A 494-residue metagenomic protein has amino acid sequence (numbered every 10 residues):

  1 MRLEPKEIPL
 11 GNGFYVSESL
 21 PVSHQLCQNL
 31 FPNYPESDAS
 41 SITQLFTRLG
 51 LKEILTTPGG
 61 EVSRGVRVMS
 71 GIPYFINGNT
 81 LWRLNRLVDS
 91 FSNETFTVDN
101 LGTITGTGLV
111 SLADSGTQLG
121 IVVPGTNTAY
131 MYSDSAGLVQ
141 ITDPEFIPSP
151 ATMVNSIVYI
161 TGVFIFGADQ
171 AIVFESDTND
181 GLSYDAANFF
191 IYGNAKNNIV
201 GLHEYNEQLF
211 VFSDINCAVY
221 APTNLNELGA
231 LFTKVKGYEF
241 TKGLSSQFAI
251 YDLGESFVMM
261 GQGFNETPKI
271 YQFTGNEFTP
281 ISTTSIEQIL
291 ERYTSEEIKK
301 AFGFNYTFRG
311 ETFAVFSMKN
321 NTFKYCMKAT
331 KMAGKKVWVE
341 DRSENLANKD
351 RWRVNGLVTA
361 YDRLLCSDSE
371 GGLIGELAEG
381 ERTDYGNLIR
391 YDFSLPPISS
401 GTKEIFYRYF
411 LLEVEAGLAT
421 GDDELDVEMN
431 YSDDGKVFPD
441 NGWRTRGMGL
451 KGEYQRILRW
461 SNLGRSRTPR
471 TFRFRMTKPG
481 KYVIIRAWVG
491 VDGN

Functional and structural regions predicted by a protein language model:
M1-F96, L101-Q118, T241-F257, G261-N494: Beta-sheet repeat architectures centered on beta-propellers
G50-T57, E94-G102, L138-I147, D185-Y192 (+1 more regions): A short beta-strand motif characteristic of beta-propeller blades
Y74-F75, I121, F164-A168, Q208-S213 (+2 more regions): Short beta-strand motif characteristic of blades in beta-propeller domains
L84, I172-D180, N430-S432: Conserved Ser/Thr-centered positions that define the repeating blades of beta-propeller domains
N85-V88, S133-A136, T178-D180, T223-L225 (+2 more regions): Short loop/turn segments that connect beta-strands within beta-propeller blades
S133-I160: Asp-box/WD-like beta-propeller blade repeats and closely related beta-sheet repeat scaffolds
F210-G237: Surface-exposed extracellular loop regions of Gram-negative outer-membrane beta-barrel proteins
